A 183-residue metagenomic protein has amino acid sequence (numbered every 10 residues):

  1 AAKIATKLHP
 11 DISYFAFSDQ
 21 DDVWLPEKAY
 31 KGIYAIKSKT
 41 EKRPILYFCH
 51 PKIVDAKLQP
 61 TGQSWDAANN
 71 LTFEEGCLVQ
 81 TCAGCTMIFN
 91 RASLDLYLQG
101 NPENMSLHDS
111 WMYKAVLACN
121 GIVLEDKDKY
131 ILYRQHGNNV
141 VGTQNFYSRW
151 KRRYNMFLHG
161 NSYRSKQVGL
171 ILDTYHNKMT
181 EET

Functional and structural regions predicted by a protein language model:
A1-F146: Nucleotide-sugar donor-binding/catalytic module of glycosyltransferases that assemble extracellular/cell-envelope
M105, S110-W111, R134-T183: C-terminal subregions of glycosyltransferases and related glycan-biosynthesis enzymes
